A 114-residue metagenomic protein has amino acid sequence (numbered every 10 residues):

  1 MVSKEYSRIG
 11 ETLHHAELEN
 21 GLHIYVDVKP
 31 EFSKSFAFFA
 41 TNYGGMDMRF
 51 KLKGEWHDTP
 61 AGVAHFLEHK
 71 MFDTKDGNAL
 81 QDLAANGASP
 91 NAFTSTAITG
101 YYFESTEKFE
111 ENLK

Functional and structural regions predicted by a protein language model:
M1-A79: His/Glu-rich zincin catalytic helix
D58-P60, H69-K114: Active-site-adjacent, His/Asp/Glu-enriched structural segments that form or flank metal-binding and acid/base networks
